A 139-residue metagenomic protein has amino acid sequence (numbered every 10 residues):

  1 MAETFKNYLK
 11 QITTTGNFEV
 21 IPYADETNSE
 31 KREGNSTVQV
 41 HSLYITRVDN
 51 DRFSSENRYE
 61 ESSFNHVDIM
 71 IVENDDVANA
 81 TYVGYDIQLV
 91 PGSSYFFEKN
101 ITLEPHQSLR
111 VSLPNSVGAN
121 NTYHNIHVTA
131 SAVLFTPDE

Functional and structural regions predicted by a protein language model:
M1-S36, D49, R58-Y59, L113-E139: C-terminal interaction-tip segments
N17-F18, S36-S42, T102-Q107: Short, solvent-exposed loop/turn segments enriched in Ser/Thr/Gly
Q39, R52-F53, E61-N65, P105 (+1 more regions): Short loop/turn segments at connectors of secondary-structure elements within structured domains
Y44-V48: Short edge beta-strand/loop segments characteristic of extracellular beta-sandwich folds
N50-Y85: Short, surface-exposed beta-strand/strand-loop-strand elements in extracellular ectodomains
V72-S108, L113-S116: Intrinsically disordered, low-complexity Pro/Gly/Ser/Thr-rich segments with frequent PxxP/GP/PP motifs and embedded
